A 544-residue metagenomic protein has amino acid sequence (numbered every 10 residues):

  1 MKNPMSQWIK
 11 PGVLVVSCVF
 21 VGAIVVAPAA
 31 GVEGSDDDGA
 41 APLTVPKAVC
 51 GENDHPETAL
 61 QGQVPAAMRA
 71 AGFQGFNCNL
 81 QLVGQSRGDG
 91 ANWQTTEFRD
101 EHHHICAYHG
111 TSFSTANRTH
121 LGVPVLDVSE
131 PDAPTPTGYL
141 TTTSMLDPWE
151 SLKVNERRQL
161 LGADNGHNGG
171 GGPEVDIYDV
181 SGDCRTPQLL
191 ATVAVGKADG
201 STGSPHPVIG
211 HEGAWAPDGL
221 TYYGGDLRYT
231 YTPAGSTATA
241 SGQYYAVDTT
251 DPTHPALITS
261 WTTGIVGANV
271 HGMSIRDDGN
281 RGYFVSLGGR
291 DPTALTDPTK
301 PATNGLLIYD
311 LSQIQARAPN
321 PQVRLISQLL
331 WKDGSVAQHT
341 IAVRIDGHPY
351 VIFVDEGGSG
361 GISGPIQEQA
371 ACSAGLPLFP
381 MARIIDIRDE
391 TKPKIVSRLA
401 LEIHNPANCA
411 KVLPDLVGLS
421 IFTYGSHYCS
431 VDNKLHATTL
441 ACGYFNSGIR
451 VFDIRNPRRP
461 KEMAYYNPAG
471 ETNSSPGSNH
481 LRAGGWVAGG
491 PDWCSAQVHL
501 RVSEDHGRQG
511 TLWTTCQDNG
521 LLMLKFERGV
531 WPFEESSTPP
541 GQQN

Functional and structural regions predicted by a protein language model:
K2-V32: Secretory targeting and sorting signals
V32-N544: Feature marking well-ordered beta-strand scaffolds used for ligand recognition
